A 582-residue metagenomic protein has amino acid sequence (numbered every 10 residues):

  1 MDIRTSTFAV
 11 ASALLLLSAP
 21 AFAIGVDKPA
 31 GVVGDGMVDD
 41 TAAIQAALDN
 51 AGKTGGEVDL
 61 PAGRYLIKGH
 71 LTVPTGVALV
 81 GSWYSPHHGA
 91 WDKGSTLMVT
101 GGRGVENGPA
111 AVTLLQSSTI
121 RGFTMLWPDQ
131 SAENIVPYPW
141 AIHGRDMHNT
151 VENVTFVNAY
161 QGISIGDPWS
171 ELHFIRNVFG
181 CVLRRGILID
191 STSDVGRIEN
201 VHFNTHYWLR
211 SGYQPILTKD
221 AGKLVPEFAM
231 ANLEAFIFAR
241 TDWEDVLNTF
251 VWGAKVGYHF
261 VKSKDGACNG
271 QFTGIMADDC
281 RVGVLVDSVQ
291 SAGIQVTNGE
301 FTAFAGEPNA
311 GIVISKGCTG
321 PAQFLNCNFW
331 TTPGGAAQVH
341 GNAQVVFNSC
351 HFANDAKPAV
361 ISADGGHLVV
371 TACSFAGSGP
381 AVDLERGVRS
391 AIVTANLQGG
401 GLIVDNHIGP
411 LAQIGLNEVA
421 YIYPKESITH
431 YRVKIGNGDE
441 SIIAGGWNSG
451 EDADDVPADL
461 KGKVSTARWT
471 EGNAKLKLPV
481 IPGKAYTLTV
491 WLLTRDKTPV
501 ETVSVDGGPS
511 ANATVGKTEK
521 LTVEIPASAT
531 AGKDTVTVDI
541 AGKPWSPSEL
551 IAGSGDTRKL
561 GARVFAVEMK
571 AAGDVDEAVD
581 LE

Functional and structural regions predicted by a protein language model:
D27-P61: Acidic Gly/Asp/Thr-rich repetitive segments characteristic of extracellular carbohydrate-active and adhesion proteins
Q45-K53, Y65-V80, P86-G122, L126-H148 (+4 more regions): Extracellular beta-strand-rich solenoid/capping regions of secreted or surface-exposed proteins that bind or remodel
G56, G63, G69, T75-V77 (+30 more regions): The right-handed parallel beta-helix/beta-solenoid scaffold, focusing on the short coil/turn and N-cap positions
P61, K68, P74, V80-S82 (+33 more regions): Feature marks extracellular polysaccharide-active and adherence modules
D92-V112, A132-H143, N158-I165, C181-S193 (+8 more regions): Extracellular beta-strand/beta-solenoid scaffold signature
A420-I481, W491-D496, P544-E582: Glycan-recognition and processing domains
T498-P509: Short, surface-exposed beta-strand/strand-loop-strand elements in extracellular ectodomains
S510-G532: Extracellular carbohydrate recognition and processing domains and analogous Trp-centered ligand-binding platforms
